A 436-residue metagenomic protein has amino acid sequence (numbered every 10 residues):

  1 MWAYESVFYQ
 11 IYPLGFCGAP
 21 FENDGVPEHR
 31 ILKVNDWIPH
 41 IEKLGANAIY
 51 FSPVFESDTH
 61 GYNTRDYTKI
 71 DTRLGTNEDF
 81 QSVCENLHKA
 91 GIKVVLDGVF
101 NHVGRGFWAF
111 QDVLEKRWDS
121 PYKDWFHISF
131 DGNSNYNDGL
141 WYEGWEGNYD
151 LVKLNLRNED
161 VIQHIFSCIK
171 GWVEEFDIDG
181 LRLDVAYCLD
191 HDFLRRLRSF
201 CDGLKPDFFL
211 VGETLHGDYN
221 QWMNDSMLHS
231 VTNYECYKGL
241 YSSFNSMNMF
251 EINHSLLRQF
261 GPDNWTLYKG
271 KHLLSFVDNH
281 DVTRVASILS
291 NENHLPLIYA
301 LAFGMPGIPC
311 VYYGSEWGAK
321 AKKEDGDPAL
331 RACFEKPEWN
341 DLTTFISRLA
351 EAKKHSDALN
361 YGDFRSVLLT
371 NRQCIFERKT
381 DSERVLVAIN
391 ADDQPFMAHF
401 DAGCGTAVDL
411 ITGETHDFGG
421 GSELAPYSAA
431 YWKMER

Functional and structural regions predicted by a protein language model:
M1-K93, N101-V103, W108-D112, G147 (+2 more regions): N-terminal structural segment of carbohydrate-active enzymes
L14-I31, N63-N77, G147-I162, D179-C188 (+3 more regions): The substrate-binding groove and active-site-proximal loops of carbohydrate-active enzymes, especially glycoside
P27, N63-T72, F100-D138, S199 (+2 more regions): Aromatic- and acidic-residue-enriched segments that line the glycan-binding/catalytic groove of carbohydrate-active
A90, L114, D184-L267, L301 (+4 more regions): Active-site-proximal helices and loops of the catalytic beta/alpha 8
W108-L151, G239-P262: Core domains of carbohydrate- and sulfate-ester-processing enzymes
D225, K271-N293, L297-N340: Aromatic/acidic polysaccharide-binding cleft in carbohydrate-active enzymes
V367-D401: Carbohydrate-binding surface patches
F418-R436: C-terminal beta-strand-rich structural cap/linker in extracellular carbohydrate-active enzymes
